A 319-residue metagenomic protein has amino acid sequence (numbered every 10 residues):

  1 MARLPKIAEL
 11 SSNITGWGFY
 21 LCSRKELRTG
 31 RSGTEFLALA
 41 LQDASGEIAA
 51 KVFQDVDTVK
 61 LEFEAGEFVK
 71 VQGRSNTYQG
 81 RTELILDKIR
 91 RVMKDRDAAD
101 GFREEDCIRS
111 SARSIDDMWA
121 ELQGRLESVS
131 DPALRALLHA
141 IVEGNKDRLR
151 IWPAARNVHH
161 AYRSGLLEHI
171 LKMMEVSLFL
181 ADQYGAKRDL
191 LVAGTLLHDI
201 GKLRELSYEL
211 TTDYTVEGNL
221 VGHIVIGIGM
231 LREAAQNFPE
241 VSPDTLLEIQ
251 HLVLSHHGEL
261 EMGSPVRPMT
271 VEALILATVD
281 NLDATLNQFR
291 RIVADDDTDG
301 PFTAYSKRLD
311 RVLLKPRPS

Functional and structural regions predicted by a protein language model:
M1-G16: OB-fold nucleic-acid-binding modules
R24-E35, G46-K51, D55-E104: OB-fold single-stranded nucleic acid-binding module
A38-D43, Y208: Short, acidic/hydrophobic/Gly-rich beta-strand patch recurrent on exposed beta strands that often constitutes part
E83-P153, I226: Extended, charge-rich, solvent-exposed interface segments
L134-V176, L197-G201: A short mid-domain helix/strand-loop element embedded in enzyme catalytic domains that forms or borders the active-site
N157-H159, E168, L178-D297: Divalent metal-dependent catalytic cores for phosphoryl transfer on phosphate-bearing substrates
A277, A294-D295, D299-S319: N-terminal intrinsically disordered, cationic/polar leader segments that include organellar targeting peptides
